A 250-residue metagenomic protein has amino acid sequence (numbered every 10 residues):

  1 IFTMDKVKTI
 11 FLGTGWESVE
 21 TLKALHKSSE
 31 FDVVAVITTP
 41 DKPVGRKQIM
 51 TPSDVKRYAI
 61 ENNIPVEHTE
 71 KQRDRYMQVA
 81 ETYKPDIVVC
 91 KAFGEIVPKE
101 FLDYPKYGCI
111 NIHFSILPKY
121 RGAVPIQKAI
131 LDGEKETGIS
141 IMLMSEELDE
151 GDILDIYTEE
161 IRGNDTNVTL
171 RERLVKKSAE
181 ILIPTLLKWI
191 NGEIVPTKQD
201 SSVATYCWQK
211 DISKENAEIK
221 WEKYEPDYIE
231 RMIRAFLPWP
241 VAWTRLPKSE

Functional and structural regions predicted by a protein language model:
M4-R46: N-terminal Rossmann-like dinucleotide-binding module
D5, P43-D86: N-terminal glycine-/serine-/threonine-rich beta1-alpha1-beta2 phosphate-ribose binding loop of Rossmann-like
D5-K8, W16, D32, E146-E250: Active-site-proximal loop/hinge segments within enzyme catalytic domains
G13, V36, A59, V88 (+6 more regions): A residue-level signal for conserved active-site and pocket-lining positions in enzyme catalytic cores
V19, K23-K27, M77-E81, K99 (+2 more regions): Amphipathic, non-transmembrane alpha-helical secondary structure
S29, N62, Y104-P105: Short, structured coil segments at secondary-structure junctions
D41-G45, S115-P118, E160-I161: Short histidine/acidic/glycine/proline-rich micro-motifs that form metal- and phosphate-coordinating active-site loops
H68-M144, E150: Alpha-helical oligomerization interface recognition
